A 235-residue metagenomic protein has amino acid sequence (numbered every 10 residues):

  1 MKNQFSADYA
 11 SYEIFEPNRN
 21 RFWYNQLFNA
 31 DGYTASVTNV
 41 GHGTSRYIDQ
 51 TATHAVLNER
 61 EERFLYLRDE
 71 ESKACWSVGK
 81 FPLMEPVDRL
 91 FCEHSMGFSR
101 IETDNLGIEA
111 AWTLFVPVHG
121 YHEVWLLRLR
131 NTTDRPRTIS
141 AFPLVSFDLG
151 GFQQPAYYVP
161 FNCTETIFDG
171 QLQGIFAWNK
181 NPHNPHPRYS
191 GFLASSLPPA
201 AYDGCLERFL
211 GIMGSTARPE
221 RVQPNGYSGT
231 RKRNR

Functional and structural regions predicted by a protein language model:
M1-R235: Anionic coordination/interaction segments
